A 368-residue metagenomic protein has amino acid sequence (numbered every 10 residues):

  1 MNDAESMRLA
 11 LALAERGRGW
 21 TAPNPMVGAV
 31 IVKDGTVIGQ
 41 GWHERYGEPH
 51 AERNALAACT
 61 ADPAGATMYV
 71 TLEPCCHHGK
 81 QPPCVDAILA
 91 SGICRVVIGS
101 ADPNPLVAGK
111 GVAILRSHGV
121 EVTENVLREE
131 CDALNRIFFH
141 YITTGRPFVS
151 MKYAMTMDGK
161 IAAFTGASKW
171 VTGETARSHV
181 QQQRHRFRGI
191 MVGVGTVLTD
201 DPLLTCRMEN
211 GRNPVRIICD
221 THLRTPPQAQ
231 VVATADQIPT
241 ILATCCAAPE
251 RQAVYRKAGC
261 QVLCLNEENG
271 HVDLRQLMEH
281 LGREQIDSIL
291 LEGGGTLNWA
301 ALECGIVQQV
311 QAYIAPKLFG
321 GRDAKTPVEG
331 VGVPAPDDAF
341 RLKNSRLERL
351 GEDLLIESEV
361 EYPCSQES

Functional and structural regions predicted by a protein language model:
N2-A22, Y141: Short, basic/aromatic recognition patches
A10, G28, C75, L115 (+7 more regions): Residue-level signal for inorganic ion chemistry
V27-G35, Y153-A154, I356: Short beta-strand scaffold segments in enzyme catalytic cores
I31-E130, V215, I241, A248 (+1 more regions): Zn2+-dependent cytidine deaminase-like catalytic core
P103-L106, E129-E130, L198, R224-P226 (+3 more regions): Short gly/pro/ser/thr-enriched loop/turn and capping motifs at secondary-structure boundaries
H140, S150-M157, I161-D287, T296-W299 (+1 more regions): Active-site ligand-binding patch in enzyme domains
A247, G330-S368: Conserved histidine-centered catalytic loops in small-molecule metabolism enzymes
E303-L342: Flexible, gly/pro- and Lys/Arg-enriched active-site loops
